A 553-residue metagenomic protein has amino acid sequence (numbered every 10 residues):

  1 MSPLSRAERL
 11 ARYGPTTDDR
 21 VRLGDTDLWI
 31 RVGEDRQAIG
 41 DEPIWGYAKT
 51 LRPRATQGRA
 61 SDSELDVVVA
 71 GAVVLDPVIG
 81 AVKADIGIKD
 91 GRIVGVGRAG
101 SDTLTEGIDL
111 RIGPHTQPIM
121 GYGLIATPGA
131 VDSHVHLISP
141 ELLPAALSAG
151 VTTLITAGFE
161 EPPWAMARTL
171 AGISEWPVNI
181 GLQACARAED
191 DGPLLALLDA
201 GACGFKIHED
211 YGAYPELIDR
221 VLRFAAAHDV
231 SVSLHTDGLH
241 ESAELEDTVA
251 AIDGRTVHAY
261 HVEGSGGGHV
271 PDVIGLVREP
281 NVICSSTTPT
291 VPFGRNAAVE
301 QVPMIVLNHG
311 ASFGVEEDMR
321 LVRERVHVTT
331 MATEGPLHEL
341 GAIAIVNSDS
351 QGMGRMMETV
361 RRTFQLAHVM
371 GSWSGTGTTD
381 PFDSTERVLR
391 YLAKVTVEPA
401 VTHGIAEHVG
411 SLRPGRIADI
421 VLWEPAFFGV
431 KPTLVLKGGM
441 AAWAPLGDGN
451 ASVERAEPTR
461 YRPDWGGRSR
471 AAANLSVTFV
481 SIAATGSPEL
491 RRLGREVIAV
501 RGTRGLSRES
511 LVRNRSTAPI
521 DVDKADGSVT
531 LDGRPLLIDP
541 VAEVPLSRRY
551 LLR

Functional and structural regions predicted by a protein language model:
M1-L104, L147-T153, E334-A344, S350-R553: Active-site microenvironment of metallo-dependent hydrolases
M1-Q57, G97-R98, D109, G113-T127 (+4 more regions): Divalent-metal coordination cores built from histidine and acidic residues
D102-P118, V306-V322, E457-A471: Surface-exposed acidic, glycine/proline-enriched linker/cap segments that occur as 15-30-residue helix-coil
G123, T127, V135, V395: Residues forming the flavin
P128-S139, V232-L239, V529: Histidine-centered catalytic micro-motifs
H136-I138, E160, A186-E189, Y211 (+3 more regions): Short beta->alpha connector loops
L197, A251-D253, A483, R534: Terminal accessory regions of large proteins
I207-L392, V401-H403, V409, A442-P445: Active-site core of metal-dependent hydrolases
